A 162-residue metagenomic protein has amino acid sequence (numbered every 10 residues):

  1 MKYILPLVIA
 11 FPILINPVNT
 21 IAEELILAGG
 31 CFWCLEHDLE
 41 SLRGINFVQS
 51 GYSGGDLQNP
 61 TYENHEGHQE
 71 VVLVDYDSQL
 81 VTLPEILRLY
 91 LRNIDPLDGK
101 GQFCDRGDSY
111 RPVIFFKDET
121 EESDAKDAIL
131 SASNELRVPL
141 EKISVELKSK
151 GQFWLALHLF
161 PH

Functional and structural regions predicted by a protein language model:
I4-N16: Bacterial N-terminal signal peptides
I21-H162: Flexible coil/turn and secondary-structure edge motifs
